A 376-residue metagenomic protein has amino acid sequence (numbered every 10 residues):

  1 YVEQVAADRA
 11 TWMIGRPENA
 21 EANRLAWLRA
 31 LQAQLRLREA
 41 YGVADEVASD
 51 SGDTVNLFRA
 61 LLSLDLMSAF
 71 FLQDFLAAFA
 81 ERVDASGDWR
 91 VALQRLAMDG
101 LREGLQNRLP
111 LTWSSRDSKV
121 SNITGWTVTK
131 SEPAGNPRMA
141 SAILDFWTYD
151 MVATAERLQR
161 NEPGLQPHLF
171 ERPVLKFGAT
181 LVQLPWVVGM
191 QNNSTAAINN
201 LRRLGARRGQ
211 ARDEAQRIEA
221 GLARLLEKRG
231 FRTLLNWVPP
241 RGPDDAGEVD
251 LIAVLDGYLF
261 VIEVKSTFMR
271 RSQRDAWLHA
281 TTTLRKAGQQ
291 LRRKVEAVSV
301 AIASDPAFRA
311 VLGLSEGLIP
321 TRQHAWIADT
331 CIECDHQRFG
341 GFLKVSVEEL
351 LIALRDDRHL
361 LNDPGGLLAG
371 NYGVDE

Functional and structural regions predicted by a protein language model:
Y1-R207, L318-R322, I327-E376: Composition-driven low-complexity segments enriched in polar/acidic and proline residues
I198-P240: Acidic-basic catalytic patches of nuclease active cores, encompassing PD-(D/E)XK and other metal-cofactor nuclease
A215, D244-D245, K286-Q290: Active-site-proximal structural scaffolding
L226, G247, I332-E333: Extended, composition-driven regions rather than compact fold-specific motifs
T233-G257: Active-site metal-binding core of divalent-cation-utilizing nuclease and nuclease-like domains
D250, F260, H324-W326: A structural signal for isolated positions on well-ordered beta-strands in alpha/beta enzyme cores
A253-R271: Active-site beta-strand-loop-beta-strand hairpin of nuclease catalytic cores that positions key catalytic residues
S266-A328: Catalytic cores of nucleic-acid endonucleases
